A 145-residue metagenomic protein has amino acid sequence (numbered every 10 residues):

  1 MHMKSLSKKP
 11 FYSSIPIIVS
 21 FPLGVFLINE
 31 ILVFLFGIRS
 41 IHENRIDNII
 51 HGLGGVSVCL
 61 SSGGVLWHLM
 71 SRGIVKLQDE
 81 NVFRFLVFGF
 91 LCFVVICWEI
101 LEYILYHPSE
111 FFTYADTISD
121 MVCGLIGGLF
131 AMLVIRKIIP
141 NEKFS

Functional and structural regions predicted by a protein language model:
M1-I118, V122-S145: Bulky hydrophobic segments
